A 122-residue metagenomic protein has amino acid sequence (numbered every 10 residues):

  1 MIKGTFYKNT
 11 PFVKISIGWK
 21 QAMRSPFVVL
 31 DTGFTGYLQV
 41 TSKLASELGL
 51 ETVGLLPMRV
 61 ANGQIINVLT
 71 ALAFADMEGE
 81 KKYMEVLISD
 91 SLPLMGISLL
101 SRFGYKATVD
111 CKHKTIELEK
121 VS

Functional and structural regions predicted by a protein language model:
M1-S122: Pepsin/retropepsin-fold aspartyl endopeptidases
